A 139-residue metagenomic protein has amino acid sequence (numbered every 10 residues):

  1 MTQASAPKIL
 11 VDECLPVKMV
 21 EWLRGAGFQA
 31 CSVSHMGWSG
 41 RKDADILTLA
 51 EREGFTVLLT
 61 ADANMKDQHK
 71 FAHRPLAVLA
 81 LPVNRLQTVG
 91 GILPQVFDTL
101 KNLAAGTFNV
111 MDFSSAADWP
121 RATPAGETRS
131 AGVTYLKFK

Functional and structural regions predicted by a protein language model:
A4-T56, F138: N-terminal first-folded block
D12-E13, A61, P82: Active-site-adjacent beta-strand anchor residues
G27-G37, K66-L93, A104, F108-A117: Short acidic, glycine/proline-enriched helix-loop-strand junctions
L47-T48, I92-D98: Short, surface-exposed amphipathic charged segments that create phosphate/polyanion-binding patches used for binding
A50-E51, F55-F71: Acidic, metal-binding active-site segment of PIN/NYN-like and related structure-specific nucleases
E51-L58, K101-N109: A polyampholytic, Gly/Pro-enriched intrinsically disordered region
N102-K139: Charged phosphate-binding loop/patch that engages nucleotide di/tri-phosphates or the phosphate backbone of nucleic
